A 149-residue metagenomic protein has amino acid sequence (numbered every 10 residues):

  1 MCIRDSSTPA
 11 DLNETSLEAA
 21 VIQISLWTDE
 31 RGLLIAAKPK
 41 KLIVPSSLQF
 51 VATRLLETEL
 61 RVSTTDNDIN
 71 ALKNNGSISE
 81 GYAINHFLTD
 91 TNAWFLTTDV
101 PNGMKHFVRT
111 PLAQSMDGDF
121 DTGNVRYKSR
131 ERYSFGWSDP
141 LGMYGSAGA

Functional and structural regions predicted by a protein language model:
R4-L26, K38-K41, S47-A149: Sequence/fold signature of self-assembling virion shell proteins
E30-I35: Surface-exposed acidic, glycine-flexible loop patches that form ligand/cofactor-binding and adhesion interfaces
